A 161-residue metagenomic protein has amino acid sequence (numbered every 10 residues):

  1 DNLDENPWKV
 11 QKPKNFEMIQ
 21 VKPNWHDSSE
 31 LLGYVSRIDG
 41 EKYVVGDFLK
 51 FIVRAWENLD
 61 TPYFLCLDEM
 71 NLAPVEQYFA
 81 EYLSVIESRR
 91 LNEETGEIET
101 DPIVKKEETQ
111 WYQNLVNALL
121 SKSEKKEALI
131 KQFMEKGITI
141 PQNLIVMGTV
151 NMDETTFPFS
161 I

Functional and structural regions predicted by a protein language model:
D1-I161: AAA+ P-loop NTPase catalytic core and its hallmark functional loops
